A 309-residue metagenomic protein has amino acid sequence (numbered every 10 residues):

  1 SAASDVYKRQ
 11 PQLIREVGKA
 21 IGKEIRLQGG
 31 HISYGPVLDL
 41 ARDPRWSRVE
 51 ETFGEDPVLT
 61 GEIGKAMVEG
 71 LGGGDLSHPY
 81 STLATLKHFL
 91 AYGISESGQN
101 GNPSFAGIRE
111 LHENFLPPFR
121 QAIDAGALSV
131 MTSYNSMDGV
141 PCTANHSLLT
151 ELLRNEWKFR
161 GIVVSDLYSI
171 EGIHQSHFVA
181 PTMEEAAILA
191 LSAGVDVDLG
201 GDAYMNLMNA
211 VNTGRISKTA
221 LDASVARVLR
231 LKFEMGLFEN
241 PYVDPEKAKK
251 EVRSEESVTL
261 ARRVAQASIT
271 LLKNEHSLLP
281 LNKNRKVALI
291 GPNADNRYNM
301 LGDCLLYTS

Functional and structural regions predicted by a protein language model:
S1-S309: Glycoside hydrolase catalytic-domain context in secreted enzymes
